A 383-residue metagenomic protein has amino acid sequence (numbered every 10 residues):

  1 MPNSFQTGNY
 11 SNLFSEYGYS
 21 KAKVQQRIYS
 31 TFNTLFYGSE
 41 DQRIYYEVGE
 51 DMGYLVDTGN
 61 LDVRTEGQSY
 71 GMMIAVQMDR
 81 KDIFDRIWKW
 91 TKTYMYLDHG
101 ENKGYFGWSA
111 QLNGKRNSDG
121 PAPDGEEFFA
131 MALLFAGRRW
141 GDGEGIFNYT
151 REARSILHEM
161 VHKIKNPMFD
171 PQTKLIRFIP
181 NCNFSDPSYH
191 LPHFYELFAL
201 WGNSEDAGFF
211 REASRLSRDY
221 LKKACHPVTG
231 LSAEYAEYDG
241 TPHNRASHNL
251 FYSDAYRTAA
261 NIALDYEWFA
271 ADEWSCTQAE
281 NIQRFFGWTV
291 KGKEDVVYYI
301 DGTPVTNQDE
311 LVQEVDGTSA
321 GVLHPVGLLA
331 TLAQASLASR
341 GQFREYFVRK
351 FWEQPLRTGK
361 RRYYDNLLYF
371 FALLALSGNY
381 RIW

Functional and structural regions predicted by a protein language model:
P2-G38, R43, L61-T65, G100-Y105 (+3 more regions): Extended ligand-binding clefts on enzyme/binding-domain cores
R27-Y70, A75-S118: Internal amphipathic alpha-helical repeat/solenoid segments
L61-G71, R116-G141: Aromatic-rich carbohydrate-recognition surfaces in CAZymes
M72-D79, F128-R139, H193-L200, A260-E267 (+2 more regions): Short glycine/serine- and small hydrophobic-enriched flexible loop segments
A207-R215, Y346-W352, W383: Alpha-helical repeat scaffolds
K350-K360: Solenoid-like repeat scaffolds
K360-L367: Polyanionic/metal-chelating signatures
